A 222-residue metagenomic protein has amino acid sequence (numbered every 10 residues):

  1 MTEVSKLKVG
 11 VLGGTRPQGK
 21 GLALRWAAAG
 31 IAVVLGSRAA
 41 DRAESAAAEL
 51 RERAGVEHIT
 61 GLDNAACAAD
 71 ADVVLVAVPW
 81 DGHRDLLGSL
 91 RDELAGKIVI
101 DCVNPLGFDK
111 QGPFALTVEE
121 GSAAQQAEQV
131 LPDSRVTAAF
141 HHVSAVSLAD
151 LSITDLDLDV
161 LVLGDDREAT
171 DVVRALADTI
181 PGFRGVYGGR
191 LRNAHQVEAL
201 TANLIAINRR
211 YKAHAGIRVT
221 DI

Functional and structural regions predicted by a protein language model:
T2-E49, T179: NAD(P)+-binding Rossmann beta1-loop-alpha1 motif at the extreme N-terminus of oxidoreductases
K6, E44, D70, G96 (+1 more regions): A glycine-biased structural micro-motif
A48, G88, Q125, A175: Active-site phosphate/pyrophosphate- and oxyanion-stabilizing loops and adjacent acidic/basic residues in soluble
R53-T60, P132-R135, F183: A short helix-to-beta-strand connector/capping loop
A54, H58, L62-I98, N104-Q111: Rossmann-like NAD(P)-binding element
V103-S144, D150-S152: Rossmann-fold NAD(P)-binding glycine/threonine-rich loop
L158-I222: Active-site-lining helix/loop region of Rossmann-like oxidoreductase modules
